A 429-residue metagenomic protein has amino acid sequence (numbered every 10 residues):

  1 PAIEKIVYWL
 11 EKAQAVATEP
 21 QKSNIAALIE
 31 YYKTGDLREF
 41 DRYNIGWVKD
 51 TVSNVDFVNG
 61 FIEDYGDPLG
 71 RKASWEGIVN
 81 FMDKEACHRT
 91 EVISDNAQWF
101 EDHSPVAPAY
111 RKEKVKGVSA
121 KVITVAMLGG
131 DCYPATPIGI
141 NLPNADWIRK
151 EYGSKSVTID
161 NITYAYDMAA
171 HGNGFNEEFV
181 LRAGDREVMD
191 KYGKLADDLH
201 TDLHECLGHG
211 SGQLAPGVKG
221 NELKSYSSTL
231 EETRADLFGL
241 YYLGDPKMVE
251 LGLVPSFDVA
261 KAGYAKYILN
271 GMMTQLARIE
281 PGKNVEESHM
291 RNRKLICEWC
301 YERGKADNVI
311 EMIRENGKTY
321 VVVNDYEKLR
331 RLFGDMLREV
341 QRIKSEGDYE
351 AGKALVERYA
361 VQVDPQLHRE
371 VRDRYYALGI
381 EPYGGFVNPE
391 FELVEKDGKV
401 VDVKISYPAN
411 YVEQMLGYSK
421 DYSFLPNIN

Functional and structural regions predicted by a protein language model:
P1-E187, G193: Contiguous, non-catalytic segments that form substrate-binding/exosite surfaces or channel walls
T18, S228-D245: An active-site-proximal "capping" alpha-helix that borders the catalytic cofactor pocket
Q21-A27, V218-N221, M248-A265, A351: Short, glycine/acidic-rich hinge or "gate" loops at secondary-structure transitions that mediate conformational
A170-R182, E205-V218: Active-site-adjacent bridging/hinge elements
K194-L207: Short alpha-helix carrying the canonical HExxH Zn2+-binding catalytic motif
G212-T233: Post-HEXXH active-site segment of zinc metalloproteases
L240-I343: Long, well-structured alpha-helical subdomains associated with metal-dependent extracellular/ecto-lumenal hydrolases
D325-N429: Extended, compositionally biased alpha-helical segments that mediate assembly or anchoring
